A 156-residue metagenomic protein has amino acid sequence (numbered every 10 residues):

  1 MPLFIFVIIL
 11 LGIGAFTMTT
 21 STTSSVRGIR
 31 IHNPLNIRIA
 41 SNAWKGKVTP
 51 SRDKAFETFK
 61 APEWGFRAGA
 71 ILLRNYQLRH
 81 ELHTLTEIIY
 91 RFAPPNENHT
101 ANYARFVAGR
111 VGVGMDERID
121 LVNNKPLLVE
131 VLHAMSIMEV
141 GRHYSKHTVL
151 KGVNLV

Functional and structural regions predicted by a protein language model:
P2-V156: Cell-wall polysaccharide-cleaving catalytic domain and substrate-binding groove, primarily in peptidoglycan/chitin
